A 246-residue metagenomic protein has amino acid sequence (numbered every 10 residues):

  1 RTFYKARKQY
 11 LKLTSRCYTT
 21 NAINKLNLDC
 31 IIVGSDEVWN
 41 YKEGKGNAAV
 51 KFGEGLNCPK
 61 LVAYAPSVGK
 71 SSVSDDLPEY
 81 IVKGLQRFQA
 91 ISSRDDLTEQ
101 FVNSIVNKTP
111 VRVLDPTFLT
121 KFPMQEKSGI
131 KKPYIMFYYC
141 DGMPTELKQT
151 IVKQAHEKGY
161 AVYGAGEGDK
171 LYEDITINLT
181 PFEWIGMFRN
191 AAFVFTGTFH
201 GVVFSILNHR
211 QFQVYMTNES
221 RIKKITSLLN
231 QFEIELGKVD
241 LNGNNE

Functional and structural regions predicted by a protein language model:
R1-K83, G129: Aromatic- and Gly/Pro-rich donor/ligand-binding loops that form nucleotide- or phosphate-bearing donor binding pockets
D29-C30, A90, A192-F193: Structural motif
A63-K70, V102, Y139-D141, T145-P181 (+2 more regions): Catalytic donor nucleotide-activated moiety binding site of glycosyltransferases and closely related
V82-R87, F188: A conserved, positively charged/aromatic
F88-D95, F195: A short beta-strand/loop micro-motif in the catalytic core of glycosyltransferases that engages the nucleotide-sugar
P110-F118, F122, G166-G197: Donor nucleotide-activated moiety binding/catalytic core segment of transferases that use nucleotide-activated donors
G129-G142: Conserved donor-binding/catalytic core segment of Leloir-type glycosyltransferases
V203-E246: Catalytic binding pocket for nucleotide-activated donors in carbohydrate/polymer assembly enzymes
